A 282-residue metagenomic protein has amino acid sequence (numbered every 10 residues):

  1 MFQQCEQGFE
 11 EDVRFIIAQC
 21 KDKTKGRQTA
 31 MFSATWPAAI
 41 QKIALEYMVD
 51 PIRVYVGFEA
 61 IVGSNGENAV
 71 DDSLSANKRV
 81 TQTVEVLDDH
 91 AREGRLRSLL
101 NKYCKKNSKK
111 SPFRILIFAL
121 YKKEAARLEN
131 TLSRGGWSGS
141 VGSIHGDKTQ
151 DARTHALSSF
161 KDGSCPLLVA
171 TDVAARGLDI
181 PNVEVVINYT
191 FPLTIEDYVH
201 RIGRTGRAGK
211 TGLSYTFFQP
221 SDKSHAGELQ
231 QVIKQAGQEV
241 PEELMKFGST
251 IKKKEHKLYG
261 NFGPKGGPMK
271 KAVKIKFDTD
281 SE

Functional and structural regions predicted by a protein language model:
M1-E255, K276-S281: Conserved helicase RecA-like core
H256-E282: Long, largely alpha-helical accessory region at the distal end of helicase-like NTP-driven motors
